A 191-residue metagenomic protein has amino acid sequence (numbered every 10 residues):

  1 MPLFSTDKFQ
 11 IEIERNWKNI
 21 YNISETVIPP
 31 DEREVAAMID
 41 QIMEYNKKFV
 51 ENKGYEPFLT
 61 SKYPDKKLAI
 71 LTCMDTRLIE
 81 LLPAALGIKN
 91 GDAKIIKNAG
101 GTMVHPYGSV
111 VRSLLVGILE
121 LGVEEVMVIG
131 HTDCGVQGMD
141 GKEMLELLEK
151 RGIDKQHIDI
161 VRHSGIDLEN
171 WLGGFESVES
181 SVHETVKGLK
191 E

Functional and structural regions predicted by a protein language model:
F9, I13-K66, G101-P106, L119-L121 (+1 more regions): Divalent-metal-activated hydrolytic enzyme cores
N52, E56-V111: Conserved beta-strand-loop surface patch within small alpha/beta domains used for substrate/adaptor or ligand engagement
D75-T76, T132-C134: Short glycine-rich anion-binding loops that position phosphate/pyrophosphate groups of nucleotides and phosphorylated
V111-I118: Short secondary-structure capping micro-motifs at structural edges
L119-H131: Ordered, amphipathic secondary-structure segments that act as subunit-interaction surfaces in large macromolecular
